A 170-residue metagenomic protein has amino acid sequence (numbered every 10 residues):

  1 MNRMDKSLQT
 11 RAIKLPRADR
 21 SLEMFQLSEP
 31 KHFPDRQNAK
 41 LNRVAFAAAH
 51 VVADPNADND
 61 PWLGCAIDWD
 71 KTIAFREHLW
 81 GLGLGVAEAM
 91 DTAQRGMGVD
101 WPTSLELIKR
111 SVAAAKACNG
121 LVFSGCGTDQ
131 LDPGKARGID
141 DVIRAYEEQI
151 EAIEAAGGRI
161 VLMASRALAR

Functional and structural regions predicted by a protein language model:
M1-R3: Short, Lys/Arg-enriched N-terminal segments with co-localized hydrophobic residues within the first ~10-30 amino acids
R11-A18, E23-F25, E29-P30, N42-R170: Active-site beta->alpha loop and helix N-cap motifs at the rims of alpha/beta catalytic domains
F33: OB-fold (S1/OB) nucleic-acid-binding surfaces
R36-A39: Solvent-exposed alpha-helices and their adjacent loops that cap or buttress functional pockets in soluble metabolic
